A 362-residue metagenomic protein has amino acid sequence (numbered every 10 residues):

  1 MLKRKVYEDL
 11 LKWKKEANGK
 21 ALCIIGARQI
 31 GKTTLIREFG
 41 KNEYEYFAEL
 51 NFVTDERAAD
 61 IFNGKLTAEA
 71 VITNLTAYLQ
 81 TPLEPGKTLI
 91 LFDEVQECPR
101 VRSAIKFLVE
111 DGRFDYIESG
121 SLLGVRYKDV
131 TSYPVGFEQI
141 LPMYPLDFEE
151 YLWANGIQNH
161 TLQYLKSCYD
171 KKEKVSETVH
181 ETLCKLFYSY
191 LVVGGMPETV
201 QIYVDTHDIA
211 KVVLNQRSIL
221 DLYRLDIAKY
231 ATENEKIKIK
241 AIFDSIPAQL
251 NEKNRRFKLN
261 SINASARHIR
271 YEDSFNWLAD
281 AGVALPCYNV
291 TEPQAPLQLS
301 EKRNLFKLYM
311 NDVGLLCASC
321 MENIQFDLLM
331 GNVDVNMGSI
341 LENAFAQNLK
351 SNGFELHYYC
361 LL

Functional and structural regions predicted by a protein language model:
M1-A17: Pre-Walker A adenine-sensing motif
I24: Hydrophobic anchor at the beta1->P-loop junction of P-loop NTPases
K32: Conserved lysine of the Walker
L35, F39: Hydrophobic positions on the alpha1 helix immediately C-terminal to the Walker A/P-loop
T54-G86: Short glycine-rich substrate-engagement loop in P-loop NTPases that contacts/grips substrate
L91, D115-S121, P142, Y151: Structural recognition of the conserved hydrophobic beta-strand(s) that form the central parallel beta-sheet of P-loop
Y127-N251: Interdomain motor-coupling "hinge/lid" segment immediately C-terminal to the ATP-binding subdomain of NTP-driven enzymes
Q201-L362: Accessory nucleic acid-recognition modules appended to NTPase machines
